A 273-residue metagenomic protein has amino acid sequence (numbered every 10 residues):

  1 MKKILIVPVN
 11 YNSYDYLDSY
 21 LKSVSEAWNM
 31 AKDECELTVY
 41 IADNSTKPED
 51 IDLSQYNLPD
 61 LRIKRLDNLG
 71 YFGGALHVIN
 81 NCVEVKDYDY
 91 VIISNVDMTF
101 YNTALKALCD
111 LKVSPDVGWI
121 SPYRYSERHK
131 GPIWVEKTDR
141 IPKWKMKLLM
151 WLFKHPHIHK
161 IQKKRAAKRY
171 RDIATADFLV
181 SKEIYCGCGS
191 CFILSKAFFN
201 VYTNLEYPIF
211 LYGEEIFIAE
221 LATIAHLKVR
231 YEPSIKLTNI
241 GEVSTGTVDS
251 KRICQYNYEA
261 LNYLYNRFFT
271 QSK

Functional and structural regions predicted by a protein language model:
S13-N29: Short, well-formed alpha-helical segments that are part of the catalytic scaffolds of diverse glycosyltransferases
S23, Y40-D52: A conserved acidic beta->alpha catalytic loop
L66-V83: Glycine-rich, basic loop-to-helix element that forms the pyrophosphate-binding segment of sugar-nucleotide handling
Y88-T99: Short beta-strand-to-loop acidic/aromatic patch adjacent to the donor-nucleotide binding site
T99, T103-E136: Conserved donor NDP-sugar-binding/catalytic core segment of glycosyltransferases
I158-K164, D172-L194, G246: A recurrent flexible, glycine/aromatic-enriched loop bordering the glycosyltransferase active site that acts as
I161-K164, I216-K273: Active-site-adjacent helix/loop segment of glycosyltransferases that harbors family-specific signature motifs
L179, Y185-N204, P208-I235: A short, conserved alpha-helix in the catalytic core of glycosyltransferases
